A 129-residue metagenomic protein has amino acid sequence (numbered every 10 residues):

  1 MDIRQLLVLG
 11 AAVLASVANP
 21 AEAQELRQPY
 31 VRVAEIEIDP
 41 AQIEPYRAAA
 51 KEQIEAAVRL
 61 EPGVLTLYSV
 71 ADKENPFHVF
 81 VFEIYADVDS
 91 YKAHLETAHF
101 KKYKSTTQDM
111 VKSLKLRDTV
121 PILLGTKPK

Functional and structural regions predicted by a protein language model:
D2-V13, N19-V31, Y68-F77, K104-K129: Glycine-rich beta-strand-turn "strand-cap" elements at beta-sheet edges
L7, E25-L26, E52, A56-T66 (+1 more regions): An amphipathic, aromatic/His-enriched active-site/gating alpha helix that lines ligand/cofactor pockets
P29-E37, T66-L95: Short, well-ordered beta-strand segments in beta-rich or mixed alpha/beta enzyme and ligand-binding folds
Y30-L60: N-terminal targeting signals for Sec/Tat export/insertion, comprising classic cleavable signal peptides
